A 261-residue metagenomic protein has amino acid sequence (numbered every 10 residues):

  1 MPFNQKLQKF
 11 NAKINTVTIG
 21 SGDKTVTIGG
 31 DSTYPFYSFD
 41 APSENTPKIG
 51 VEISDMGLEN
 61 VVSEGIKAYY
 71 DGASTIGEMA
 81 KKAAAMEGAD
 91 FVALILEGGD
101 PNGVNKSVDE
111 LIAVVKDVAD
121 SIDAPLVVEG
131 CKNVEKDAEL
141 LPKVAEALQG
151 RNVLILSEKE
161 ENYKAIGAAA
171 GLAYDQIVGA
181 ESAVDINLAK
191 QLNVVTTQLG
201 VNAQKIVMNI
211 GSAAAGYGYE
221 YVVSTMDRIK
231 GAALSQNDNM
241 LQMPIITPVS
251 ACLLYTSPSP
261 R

Functional and structural regions predicted by a protein language model:
E52-I76, G103-N105: Active-site mouth loops of central-metabolism enzymes
T75-I95: Catalytic domains of carbohydrate-active enzymes, especially glycoside hydrolases
A83, V144, M208: Conserved, mostly hydrophobic/aromatic
D90-I112, K132-N133: Glycine-rich, proline-tolerant flexible connector loops at the mouths of alpha/beta enzymes
K106-L126, L148, I229-Q236: Alpha-helix-loop-beta-strand connector modules within alpha/beta enzyme cores
V127-N133, R151-Y163, I177-D185, N209-G211: Catalytic beta/alpha-barrel core
S182-K190, A213-R228: Active-site glycine- and acidic-residue-rich loops that bind and position anionic ligands or nucleotide-like cofactors
Y255-R261: Conserved small/polar residues in nucleotide/adenosyl-binding loops
